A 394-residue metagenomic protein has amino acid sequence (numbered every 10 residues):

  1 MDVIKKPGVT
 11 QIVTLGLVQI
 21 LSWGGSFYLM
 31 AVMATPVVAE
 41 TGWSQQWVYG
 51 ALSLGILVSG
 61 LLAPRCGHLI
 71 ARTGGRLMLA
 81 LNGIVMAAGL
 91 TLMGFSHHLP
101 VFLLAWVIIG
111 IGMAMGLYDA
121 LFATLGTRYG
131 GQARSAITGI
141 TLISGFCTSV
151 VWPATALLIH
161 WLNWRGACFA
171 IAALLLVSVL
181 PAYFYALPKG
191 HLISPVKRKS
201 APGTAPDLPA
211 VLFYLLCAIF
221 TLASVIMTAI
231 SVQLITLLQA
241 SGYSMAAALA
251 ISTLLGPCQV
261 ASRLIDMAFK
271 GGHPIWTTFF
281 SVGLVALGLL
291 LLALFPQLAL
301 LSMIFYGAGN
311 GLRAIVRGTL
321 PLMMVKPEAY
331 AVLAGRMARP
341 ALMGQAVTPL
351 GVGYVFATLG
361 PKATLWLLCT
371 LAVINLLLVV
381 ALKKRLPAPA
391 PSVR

Functional and structural regions predicted by a protein language model:
I20, P100-G116, T221, A299-L312: Hydrophobic core of transmembrane alpha-helices in multi-pass small-molecule transporters, especially MFS/SLC-type
M30-A34, P209-A261, D266: Extracytoplasmic gate region of multi-pass secondary transporters
V37, M115-Y129, L312-V325: Intracellular juxtamembrane helix-capping segments at the cytosolic ends of symmetry-related transmembrane helices
L62-G74, S262-P274, F356: Helix-to-loop junctions at the C-terminal end of transmembrane segments in multipass secondary transporters
I84-H97, L284-F295: C-terminal ends and interior cores of transmembrane alpha-helices in multi-pass membrane transporters/permeases
I140-G190: Helix-loop-helix hairpin linking two adjacent transmembrane segments in secondary transporters
G272-L320: C-terminal transmembrane helical hairpin of 12-TM major facilitator-type secondary transporters
P327-P361: A late C-terminal transmembrane helix in Major Facilitator Superfamily
